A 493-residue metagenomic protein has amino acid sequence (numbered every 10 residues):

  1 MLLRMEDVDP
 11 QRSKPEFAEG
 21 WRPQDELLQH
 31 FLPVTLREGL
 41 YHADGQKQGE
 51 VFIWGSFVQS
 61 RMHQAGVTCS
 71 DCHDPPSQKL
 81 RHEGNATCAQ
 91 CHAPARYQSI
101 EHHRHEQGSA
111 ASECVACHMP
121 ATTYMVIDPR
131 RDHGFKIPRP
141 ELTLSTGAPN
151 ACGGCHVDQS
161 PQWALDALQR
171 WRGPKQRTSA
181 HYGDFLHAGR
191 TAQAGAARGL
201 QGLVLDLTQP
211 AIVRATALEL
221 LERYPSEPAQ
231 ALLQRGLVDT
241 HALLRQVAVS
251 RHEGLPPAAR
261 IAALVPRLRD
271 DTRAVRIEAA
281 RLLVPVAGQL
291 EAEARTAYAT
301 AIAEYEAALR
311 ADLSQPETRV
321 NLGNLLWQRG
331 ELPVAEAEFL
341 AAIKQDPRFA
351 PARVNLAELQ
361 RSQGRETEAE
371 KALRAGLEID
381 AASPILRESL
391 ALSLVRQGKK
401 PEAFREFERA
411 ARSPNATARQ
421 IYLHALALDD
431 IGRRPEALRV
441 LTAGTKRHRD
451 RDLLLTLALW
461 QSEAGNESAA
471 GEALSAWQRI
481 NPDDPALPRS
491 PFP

Functional and structural regions predicted by a protein language model:
M1-Q209, D271: Primarily the internal scaffold of c-type cytochrome electron-transfer domains, especially repeated/multiheme c-type
A194-V204, S226-V238, P256-L268, Q289-E306 (+1 more regions): Amphipathic alpha-helical scaffolding segments comprising HEAT/armadillo-like alpha-solenoid repeats
Y224, D239, L255, D270-D271 (+6 more regions): Structural marker of alpha-solenoid helical repeat scaffolds
A242, R273, P316-E317, A350-P351 (+4 more regions): Helix-start (N-cap) detector for alpha-helical repeat units in TPR-like alpha-solenoids, especially tetratricopeptide
V247, R251, E278, L282 (+6 more regions): Canonical tetratricopeptide repeat
G254, P285, Q328, S362-Q363 (+3 more regions): Register position in tetratricopeptide repeats
A308, A341-A342, A375-G376, R409-A410 (+2 more regions): Canonical positions in the second alpha-helix
